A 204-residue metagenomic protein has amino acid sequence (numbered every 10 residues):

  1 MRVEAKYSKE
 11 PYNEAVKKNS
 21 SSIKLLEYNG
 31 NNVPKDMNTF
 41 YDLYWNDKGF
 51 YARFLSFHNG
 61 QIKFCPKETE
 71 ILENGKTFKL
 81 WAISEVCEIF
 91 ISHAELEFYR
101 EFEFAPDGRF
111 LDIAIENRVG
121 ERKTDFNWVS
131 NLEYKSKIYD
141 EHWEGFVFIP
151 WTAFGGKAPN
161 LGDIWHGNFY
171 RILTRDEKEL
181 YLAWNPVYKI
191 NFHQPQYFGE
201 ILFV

Functional and structural regions predicted by a protein language model:
M1-V204: Structural preference for beta-rich elements and adjacent junctions enriched in aromatics
